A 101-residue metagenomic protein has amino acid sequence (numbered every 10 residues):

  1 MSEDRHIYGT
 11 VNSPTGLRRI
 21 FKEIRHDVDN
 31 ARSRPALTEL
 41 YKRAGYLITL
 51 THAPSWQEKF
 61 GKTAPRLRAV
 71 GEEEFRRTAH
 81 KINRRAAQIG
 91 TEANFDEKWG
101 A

Functional and structural regions predicted by a protein language model:
M1, N12-G16, K62, E73: Intrinsic-disorder/low-complexity loop/linker signature
M1-T10, F95-A101: Short intrinsically disordered terminal tails
D4-E39: N-terminal acidic leader/helix
R5-Y8, G61, R76, I89: A detector of low-complexity, intrinsically disordered, Ser/Thr/Gly/Pro/Ala-rich segments
H26-T38, T49-F60, A64-A69, T91-N94: Charged, low-complexity interaction regions
L67-A101: Amphipathic alpha-helical binding modules
